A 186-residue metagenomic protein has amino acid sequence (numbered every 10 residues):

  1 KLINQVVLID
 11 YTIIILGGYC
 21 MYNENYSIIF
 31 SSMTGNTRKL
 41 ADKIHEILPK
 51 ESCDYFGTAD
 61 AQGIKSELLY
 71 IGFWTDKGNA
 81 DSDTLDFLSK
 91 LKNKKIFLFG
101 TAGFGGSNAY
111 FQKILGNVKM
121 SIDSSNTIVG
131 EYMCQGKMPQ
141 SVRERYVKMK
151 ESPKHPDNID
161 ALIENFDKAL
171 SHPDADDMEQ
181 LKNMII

Functional and structural regions predicted by a protein language model:
K1-C20: Short, Lys/Arg-enriched N-terminal segments with co-localized hydrophobic residues within the first ~10-30 amino acids
I3, D10-Y11, I28, I71 (+1 more regions): Exposed boundary/loop context
V7, I13-I14, K39, G63 (+2 more regions): Low-complexity, compositionally biased segments
Y22-I47: N-terminal beta1-alpha1 ligand-phosphate binding loop
Y22-N25, I47-S52, S66-I71, D76-I186: FMN-binding flavodoxin-like domain, especially the glycine-rich phosphate-binding loop
D54-K65: Short acidic low-complexity segments
